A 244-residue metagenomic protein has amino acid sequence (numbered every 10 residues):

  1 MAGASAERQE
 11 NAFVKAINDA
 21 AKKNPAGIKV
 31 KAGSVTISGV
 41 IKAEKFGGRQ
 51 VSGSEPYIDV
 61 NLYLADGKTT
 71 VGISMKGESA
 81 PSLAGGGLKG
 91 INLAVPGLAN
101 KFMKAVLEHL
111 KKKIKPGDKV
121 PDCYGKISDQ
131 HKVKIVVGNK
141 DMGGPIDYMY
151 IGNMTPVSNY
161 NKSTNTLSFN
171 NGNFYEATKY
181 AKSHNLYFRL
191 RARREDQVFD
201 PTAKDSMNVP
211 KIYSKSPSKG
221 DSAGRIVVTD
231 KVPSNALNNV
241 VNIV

Functional and structural regions predicted by a protein language model:
M1-V244: Short, positively charged
